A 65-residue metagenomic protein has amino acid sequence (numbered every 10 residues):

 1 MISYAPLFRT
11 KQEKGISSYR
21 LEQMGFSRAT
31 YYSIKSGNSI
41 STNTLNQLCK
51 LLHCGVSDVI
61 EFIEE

Functional and structural regions predicted by a protein language model:
M1-Y19: A short, Lys/Arg-rich alpha-helix, primarily the initiator
T10, M24, I34, F62: Residues in the recognition helix of alpha-helical DNA-binding motifs
R20, T30, D58: Residues in the helix-turn-helix
R20-E22, L48: Short alpha-helical "recognition helix" segments of helix-turn-helix
F26-I40: Recognition helix of helix-turn-helix/homeodomain-like DNA-binding domains that insert into the DNA major groove
G37-K50: Short, basic-rich loop-to-helix N-cap that marks the start of a DNA-contacting helix
H53-E65: Short C-terminal boundary/hinge segments that cap the last helix of small helical domains
